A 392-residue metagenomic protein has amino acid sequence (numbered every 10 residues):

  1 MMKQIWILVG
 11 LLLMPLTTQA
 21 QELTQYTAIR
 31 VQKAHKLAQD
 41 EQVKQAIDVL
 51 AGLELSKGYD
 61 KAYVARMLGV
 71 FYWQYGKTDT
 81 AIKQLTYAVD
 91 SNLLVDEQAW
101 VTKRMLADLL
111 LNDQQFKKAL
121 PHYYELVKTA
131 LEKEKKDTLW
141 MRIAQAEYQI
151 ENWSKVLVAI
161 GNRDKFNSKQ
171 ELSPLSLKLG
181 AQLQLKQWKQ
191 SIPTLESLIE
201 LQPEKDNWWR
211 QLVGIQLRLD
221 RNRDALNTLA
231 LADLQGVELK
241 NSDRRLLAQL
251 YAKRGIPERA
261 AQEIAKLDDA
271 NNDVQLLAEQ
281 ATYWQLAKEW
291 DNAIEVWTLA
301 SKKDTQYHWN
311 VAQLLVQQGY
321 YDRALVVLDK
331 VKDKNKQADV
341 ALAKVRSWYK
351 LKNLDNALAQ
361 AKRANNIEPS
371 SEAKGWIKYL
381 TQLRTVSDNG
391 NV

Functional and structural regions predicted by a protein language model:
K3-L8, L13, T17-T102, D108 (+5 more regions): N-terminal leader/linker segments that initiate helical-solenoid repeat arrays
E22-Q32, K57-A65, D96-M105, E132-M141 (+7 more regions): Generic helix N-cap/helix-start motif at coil->alpha-helix transitions
L37, Y72, L110, E147 (+7 more regions): Residue at a conserved register position within TPR or TPR-like alpha-solenoid repeats
K165, E200-L201, L217, D233-Q235 (+5 more regions): TPR/TPR-like (Sel1-like) alpha-helical repeat modules
